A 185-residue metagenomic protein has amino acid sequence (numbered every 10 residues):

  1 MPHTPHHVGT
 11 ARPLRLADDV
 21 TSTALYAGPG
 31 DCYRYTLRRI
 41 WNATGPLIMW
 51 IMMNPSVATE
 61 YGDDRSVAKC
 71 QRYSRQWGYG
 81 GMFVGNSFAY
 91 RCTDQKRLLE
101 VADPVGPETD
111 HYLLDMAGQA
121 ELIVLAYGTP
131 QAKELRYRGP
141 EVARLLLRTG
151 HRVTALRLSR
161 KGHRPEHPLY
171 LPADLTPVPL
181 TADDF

Functional and structural regions predicted by a protein language model:
M1-D64: Active-site and ligand/interface coordination hotspots across diverse enzymes and nucleic-acid-associated assemblies
Y35, D63-Q71, D103-H111: Short acidic (Asp/Glu) patches
L47, G80-G81, L122, R152: Residues at the starts of beta-strands that form the adenosine-phosphate
S56-G78: A short mixed-secondary-structure module that forms the rim of ligand-binding clefts
V57, R91, Q131: Feature marks short, surface-exposed loop/turn motifs that line or immediately flank catalytic pockets and channel
G80-K96: Short connector loops at secondary-structure junctions
L98-F185: Glycine/proline-rich loop-helix segments at beta-alpha junctions forming the active-site rim of enzyme cores
